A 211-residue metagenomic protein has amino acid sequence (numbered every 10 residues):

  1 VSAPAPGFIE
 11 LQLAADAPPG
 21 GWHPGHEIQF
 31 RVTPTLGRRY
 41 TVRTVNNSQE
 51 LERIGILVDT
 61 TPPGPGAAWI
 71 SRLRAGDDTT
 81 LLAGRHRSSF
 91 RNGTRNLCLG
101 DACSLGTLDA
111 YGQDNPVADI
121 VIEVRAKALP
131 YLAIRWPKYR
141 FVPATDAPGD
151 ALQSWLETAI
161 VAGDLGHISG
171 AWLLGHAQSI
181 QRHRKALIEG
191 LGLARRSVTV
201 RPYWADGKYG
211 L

Functional and structural regions predicted by a protein language model:
V1-R72: Ferredoxin-reductase
S2, N46, T60, V124 (+2 more regions): Residues at the C-termini of beta-strands that transition into short coil/loop
Q29-R31, R43, L57-D59, T80-L82 (+2 more regions): Residues in well-ordered beta-strands of folded domains
V32-P34, D77, G190-R195: A common structural junction motif
P65-A186, G190: FNR/FR-type flavoprotein reductase catalytic core
G192-L211: Short, flexible loop segments at boundaries between secondary-structure elements
